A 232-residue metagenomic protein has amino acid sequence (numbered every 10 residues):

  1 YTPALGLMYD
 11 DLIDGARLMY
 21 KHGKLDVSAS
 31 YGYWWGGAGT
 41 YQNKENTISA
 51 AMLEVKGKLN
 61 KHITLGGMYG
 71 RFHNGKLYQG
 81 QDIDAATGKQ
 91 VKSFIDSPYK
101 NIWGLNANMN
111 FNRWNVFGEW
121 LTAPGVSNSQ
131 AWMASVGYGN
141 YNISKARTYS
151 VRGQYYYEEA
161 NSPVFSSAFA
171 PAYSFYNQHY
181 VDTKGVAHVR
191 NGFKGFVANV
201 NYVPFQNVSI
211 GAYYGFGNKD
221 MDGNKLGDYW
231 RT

Functional and structural regions predicted by a protein language model:
T2-V151, Y155-Y157, N218-D220: Signature for the C-terminal beta-barrel architecture of outer-membrane proteins
Y157, N161-S162, F169-A170, S174-T232: C-terminal functional modules
